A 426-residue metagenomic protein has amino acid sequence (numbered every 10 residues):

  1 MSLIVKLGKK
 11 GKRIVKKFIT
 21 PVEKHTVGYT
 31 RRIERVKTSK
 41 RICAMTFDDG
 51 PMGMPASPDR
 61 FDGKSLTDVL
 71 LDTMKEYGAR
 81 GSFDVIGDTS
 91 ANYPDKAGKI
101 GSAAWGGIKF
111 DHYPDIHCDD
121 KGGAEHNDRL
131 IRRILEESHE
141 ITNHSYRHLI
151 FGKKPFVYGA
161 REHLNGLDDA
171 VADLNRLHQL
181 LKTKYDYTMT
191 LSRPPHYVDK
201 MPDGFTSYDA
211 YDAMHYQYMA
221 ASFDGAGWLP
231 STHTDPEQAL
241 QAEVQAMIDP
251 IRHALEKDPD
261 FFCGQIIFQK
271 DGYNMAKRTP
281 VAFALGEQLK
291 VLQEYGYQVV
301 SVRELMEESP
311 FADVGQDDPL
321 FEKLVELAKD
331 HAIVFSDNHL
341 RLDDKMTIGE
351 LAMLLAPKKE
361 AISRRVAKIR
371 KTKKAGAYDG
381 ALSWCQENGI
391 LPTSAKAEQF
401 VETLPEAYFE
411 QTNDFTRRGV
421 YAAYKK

Functional and structural regions predicted by a protein language model:
L3-I4, A282: Catalytic-site microenvironment of enzymes that process N-acetyl-hexosamine-containing cell-wall polysaccharides
G8-G159, N165-M189, P194, V291 (+2 more regions): Active-site beta->alpha N-cap acidic-glycine motif
I42, S65-V69, H126-R129, N165 (+15 more regions): Extracytoplasmic/secreted proteins, especially bacterial periplasmic and envelope-associated proteins
D48-G50, I86, P195-Y197, K270-N274 (+1 more regions): Short strand-loop junctions, especially beta-strand C-caps/beta-turns that link beta-sheets to coils or alpha-helices
K75-A79, L135-E136, N175, Q179-D186 (+6 more regions): Sec-exported extracytoplasmic/periplasmic mature domains
D88, H148, G225, M306 (+2 more regions): Conserved beta-strand edge residues that scaffold enzyme active sites
D119, G123-H126, R133, Y146-Q293 (+2 more regions): Catalytic domains of cell-wall/extracellular-matrix polysaccharide-remodeling enzymes, centered on de-N-acetylation
S309-K426: N-terminal propeptides
